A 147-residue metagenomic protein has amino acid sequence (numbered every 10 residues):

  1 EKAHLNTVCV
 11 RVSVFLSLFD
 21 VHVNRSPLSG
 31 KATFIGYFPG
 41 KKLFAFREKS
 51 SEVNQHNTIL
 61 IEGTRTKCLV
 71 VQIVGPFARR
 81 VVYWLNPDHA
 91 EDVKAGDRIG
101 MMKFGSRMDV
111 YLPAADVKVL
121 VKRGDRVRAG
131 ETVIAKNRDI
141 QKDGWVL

Functional and structural regions predicted by a protein language model:
E1-L147: Contiguous, well-folded functional domains in the mature portion of proteins
